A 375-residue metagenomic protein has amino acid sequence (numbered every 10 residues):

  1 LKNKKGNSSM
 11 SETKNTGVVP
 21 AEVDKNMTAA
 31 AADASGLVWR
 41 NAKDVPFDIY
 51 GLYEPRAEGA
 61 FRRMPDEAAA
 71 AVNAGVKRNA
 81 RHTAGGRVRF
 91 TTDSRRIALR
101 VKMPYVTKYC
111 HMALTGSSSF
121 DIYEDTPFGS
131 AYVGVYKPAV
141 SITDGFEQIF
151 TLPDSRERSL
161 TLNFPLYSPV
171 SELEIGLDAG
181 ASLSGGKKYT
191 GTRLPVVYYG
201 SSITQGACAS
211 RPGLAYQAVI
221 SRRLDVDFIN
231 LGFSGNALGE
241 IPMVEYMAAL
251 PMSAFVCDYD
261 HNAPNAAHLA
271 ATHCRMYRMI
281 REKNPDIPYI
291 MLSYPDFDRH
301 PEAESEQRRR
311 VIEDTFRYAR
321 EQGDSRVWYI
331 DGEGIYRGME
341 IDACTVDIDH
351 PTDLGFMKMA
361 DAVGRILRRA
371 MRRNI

Functional and structural regions predicted by a protein language model:
L1-P195, R368-I375: N-terminal secretory targeting modules
S11, L152-S155, L160-A237, I241-P251: Serine-esterase "nucleophile elbow" of acetyl-processing enzymes
L99, Y199-G200, L292: Short hydrophobic segments within beta-strands
T161-N163, V256-D258, I290: Structural motif
Y216, T272-M276, R308-T315: A general structural detector for well-ordered alpha-helical segments in enzyme core domains, enriched
I220, A237-K283, Y294-R299: Oxyanion-hole/transition-state-stabilizing segment in secreted/luminal serine hydrolases and related acyltransferases
A248, D298-I375: Catalytic His-Asp segment of secreted/periplasmic serine-dependent ester chemistry enzymes
N284-Y289: A short helix->loop->beta-strand "cap" motif at the edges of active sites that frequently abuts
